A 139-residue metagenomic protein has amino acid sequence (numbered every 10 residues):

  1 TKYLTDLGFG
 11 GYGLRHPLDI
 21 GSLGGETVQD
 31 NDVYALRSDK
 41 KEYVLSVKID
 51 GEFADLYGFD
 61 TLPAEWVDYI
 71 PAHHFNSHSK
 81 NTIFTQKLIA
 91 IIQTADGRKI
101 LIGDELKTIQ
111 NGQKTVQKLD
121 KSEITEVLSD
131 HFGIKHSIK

Functional and structural regions predicted by a protein language model:
T1: Active-site neighborhood of thiol-dependent amide/isopeptide-bond enzymes
L4: Acidic, His- and aromatic-enriched active-site or binding-groove loops in soluble protein domains that engage sugars
F9-K139: Mixed-charge, low-complexity segments
